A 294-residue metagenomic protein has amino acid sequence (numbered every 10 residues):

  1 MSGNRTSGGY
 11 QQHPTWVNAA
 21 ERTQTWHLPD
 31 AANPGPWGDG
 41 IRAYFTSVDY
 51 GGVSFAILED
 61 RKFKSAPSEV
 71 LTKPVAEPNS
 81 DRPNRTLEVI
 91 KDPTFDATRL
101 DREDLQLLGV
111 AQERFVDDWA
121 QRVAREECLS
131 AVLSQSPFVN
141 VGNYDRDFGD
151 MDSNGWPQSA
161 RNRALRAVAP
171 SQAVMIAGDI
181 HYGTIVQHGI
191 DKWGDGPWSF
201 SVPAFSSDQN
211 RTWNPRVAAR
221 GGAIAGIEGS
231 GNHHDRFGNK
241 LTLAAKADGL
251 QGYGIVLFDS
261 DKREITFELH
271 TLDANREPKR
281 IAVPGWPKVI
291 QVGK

Functional and structural regions predicted by a protein language model:
M1-K294: Long, structured stretches of catalytic cores involved in phosphate-ester chemistry, encompassing
